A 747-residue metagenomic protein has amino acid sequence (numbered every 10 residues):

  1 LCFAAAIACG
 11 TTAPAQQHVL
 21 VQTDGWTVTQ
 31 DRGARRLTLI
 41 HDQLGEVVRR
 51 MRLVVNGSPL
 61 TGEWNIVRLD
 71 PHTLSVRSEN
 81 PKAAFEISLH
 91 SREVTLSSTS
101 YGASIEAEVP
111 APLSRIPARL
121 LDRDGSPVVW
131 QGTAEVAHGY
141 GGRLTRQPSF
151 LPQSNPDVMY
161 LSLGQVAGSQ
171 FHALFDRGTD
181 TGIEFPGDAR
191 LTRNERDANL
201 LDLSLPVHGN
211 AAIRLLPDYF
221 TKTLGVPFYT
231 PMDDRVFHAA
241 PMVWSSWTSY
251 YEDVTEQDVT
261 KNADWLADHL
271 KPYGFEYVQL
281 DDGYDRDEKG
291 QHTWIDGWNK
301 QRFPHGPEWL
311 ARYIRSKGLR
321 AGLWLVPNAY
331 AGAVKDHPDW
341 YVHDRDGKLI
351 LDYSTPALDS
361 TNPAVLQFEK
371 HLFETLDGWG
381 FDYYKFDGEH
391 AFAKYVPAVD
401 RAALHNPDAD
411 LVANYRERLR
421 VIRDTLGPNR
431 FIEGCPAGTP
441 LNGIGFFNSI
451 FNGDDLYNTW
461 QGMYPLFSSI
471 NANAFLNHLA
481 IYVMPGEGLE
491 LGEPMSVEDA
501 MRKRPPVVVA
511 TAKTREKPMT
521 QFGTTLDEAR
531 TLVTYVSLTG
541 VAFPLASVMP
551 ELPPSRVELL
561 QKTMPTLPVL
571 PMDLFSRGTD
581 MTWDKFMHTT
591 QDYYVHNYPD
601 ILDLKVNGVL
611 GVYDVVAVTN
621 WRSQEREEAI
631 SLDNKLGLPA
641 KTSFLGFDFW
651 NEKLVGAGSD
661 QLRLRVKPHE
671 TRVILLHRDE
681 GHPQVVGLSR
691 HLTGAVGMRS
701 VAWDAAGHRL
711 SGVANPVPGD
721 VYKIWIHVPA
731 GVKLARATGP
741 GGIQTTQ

Functional and structural regions predicted by a protein language model:
L1-A8: Bacterial N-terminal signal peptides
G10-A15: Boundary at the C-terminal end of the N-terminal hydrophobic targeting segment
V19-Y277, Q301, Y383: Carbohydrate-recognition beta-sandwich/jelly-roll modules in extracellular/periplasmic carbohydrate-active proteins
V55, A118-G125, N634-N651, H727-G741: Solvent-exposed beta-hairpin/edge-strand motifs
Q153, L532, V536-T539, P544-A546 (+4 more regions): Carbohydrate-binding surface patches
I213, D660-V696, Q744-Q747: C-terminal beta-strand-rich structural cap/linker in extracellular carbohydrate-active enzymes
A240, W244, T248-E374, W379-L404: Aromatic-lined carbohydrate-binding/catalytic grooves of carbohydrate-active enzymes
D336-Q367, H371, A413-P554, F586 (+1 more regions): Glycan-recognition surfaces
